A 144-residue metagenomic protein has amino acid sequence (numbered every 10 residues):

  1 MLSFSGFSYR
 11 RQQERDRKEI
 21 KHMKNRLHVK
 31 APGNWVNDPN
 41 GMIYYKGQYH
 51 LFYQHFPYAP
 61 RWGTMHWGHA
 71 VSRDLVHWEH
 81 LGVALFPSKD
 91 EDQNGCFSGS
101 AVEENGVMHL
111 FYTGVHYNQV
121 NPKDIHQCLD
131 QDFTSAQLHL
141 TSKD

Functional and structural regions predicted by a protein language model:
L2-D144: Beta-rich carbohydrate-recognition and catalytic domains
